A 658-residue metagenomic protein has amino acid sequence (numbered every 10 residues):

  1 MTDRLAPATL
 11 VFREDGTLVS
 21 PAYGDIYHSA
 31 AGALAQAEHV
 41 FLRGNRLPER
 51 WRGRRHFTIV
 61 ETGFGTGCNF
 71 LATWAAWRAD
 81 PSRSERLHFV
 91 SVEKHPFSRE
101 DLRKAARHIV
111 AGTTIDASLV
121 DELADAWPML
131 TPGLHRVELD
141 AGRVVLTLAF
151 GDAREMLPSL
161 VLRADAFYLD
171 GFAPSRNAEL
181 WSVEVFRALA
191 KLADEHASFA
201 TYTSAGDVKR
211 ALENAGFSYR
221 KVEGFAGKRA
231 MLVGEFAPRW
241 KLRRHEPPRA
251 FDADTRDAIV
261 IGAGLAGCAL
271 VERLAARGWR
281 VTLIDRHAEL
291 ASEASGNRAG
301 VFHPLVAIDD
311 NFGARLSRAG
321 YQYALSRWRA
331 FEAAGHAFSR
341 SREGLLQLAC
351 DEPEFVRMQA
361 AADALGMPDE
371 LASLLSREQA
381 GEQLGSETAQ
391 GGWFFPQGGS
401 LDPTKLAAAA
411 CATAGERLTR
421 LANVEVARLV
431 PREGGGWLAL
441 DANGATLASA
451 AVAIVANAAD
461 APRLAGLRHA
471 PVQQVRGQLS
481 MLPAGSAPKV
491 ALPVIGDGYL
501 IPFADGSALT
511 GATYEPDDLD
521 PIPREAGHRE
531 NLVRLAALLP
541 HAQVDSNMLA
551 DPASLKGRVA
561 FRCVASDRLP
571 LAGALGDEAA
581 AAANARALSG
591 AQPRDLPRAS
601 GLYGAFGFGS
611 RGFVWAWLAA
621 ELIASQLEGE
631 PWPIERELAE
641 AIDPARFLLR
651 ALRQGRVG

Functional and structural regions predicted by a protein language model:
W51-A164, V183: The AdoMet/dcAdoMet-binding core of the Class I SAM-like
T113-D116, I308-N311, A337-Q347, L371-A412 (+2 more regions): Helix-loop-beta segment of a Rossmann-like dinucleotide-binding subdomain
R256-L283: N-terminal Rossmann-like FAD-binding beta1-loop-alpha1 element of flavoenzymes
A276-G296: Glycine-rich FAD pyrophosphate-binding loop
G300-Q383: Dinucleotide-binding Rossmann-like beta1-alpha1 core, especially the glycine-rich loop that anchors the ADP
D310, G435, A439-V533, L538-K556: Flavin-dependent oxidoreductases
W393-A442, L447-A448, V452, A456: Helical element adjacent to the flavin cofactor pocket in flavoenzyme catalytic cores
S546-G658: C-terminal catalytic lobe of FAD-dependent flavoproteins
